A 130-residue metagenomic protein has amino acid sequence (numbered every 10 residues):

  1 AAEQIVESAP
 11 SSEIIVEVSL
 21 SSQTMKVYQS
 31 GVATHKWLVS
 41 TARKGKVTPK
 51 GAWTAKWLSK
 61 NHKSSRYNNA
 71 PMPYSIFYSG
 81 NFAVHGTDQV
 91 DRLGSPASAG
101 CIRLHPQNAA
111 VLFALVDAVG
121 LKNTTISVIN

Functional and structural regions predicted by a protein language model:
Q4-S11, V47-A52, S59-N130: Exported/periplasmic cell-wall-interacting domains
I5-K44: A structural motif detector for short, solvent-exposed N-terminal "entry" segments of globular domains
T24-K26, T54, A83: General beta-strand recognition
L38-V39, W53-A55: Short, surface-exposed loop motifs enriched in S/T, G, D/E and P with embedded aromatic residues
